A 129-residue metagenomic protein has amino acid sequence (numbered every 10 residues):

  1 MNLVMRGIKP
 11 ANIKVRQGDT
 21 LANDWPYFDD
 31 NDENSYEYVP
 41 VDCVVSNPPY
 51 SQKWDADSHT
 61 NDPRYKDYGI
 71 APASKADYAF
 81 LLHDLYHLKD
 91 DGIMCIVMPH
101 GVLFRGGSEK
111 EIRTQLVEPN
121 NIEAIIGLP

Functional and structural regions predicted by a protein language model:
M1-N120: SAM-dependent methyltransferase catalytic region
N121-P129: Conserved S-adenosyl-L-methionine
